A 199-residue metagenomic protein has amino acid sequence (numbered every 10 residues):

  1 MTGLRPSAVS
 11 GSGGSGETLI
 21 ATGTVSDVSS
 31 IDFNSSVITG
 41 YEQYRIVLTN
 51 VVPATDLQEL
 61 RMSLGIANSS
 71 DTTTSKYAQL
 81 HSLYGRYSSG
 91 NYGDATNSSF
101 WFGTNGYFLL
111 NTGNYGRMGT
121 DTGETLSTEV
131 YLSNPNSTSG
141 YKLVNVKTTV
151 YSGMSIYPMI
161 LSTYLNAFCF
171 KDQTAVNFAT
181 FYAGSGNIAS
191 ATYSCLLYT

Functional and structural regions predicted by a protein language model:
T2-L197: Surface-exposed molecular-recognition determinants
